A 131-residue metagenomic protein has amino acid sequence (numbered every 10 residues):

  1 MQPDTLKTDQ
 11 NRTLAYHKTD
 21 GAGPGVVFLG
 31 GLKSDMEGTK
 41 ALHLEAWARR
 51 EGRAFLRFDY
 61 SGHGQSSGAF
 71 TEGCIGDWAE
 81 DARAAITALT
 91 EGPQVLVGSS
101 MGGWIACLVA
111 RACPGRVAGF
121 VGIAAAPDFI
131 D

Functional and structural regions predicted by a protein language model:
M1-D20: N-terminal cap/lid segment of alpha/beta-hydrolase-fold proteins
G23-G31: Short beta-strand element of the alpha/beta-hydrolase
L32-E45: The serine-hydrolase catalytic nucleophile loop
E45-S67: Conserved alpha/beta-hydrolase
E72-A88: Alpha/beta-hydrolase active-site loop
L96-G98, I123: Short beta-strand immediately N-terminal to the catalytic nucleophile in serine-hydrolase-like folds
G98-A106: Gly/Ala-rich beta-loop-alpha elbow adjacent to hydrolase catalytic centers
V121-I130: Active-site nucleophile loop of the alpha/beta-hydrolase fold
